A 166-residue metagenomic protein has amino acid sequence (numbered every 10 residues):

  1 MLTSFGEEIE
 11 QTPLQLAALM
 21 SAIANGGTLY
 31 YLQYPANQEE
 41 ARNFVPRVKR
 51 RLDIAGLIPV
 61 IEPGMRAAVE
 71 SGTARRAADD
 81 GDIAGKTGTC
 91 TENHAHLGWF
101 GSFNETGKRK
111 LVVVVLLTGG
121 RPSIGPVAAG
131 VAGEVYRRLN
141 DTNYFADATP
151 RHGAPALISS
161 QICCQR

Functional and structural regions predicted by a protein language model:
M1-K49, G56-P59, M65-A146: Active-site beta-strand/loop architecture of penicillin-binding DD-peptidases
A146-R166: Short, highly charged C-terminal tails/helix-capping segments
